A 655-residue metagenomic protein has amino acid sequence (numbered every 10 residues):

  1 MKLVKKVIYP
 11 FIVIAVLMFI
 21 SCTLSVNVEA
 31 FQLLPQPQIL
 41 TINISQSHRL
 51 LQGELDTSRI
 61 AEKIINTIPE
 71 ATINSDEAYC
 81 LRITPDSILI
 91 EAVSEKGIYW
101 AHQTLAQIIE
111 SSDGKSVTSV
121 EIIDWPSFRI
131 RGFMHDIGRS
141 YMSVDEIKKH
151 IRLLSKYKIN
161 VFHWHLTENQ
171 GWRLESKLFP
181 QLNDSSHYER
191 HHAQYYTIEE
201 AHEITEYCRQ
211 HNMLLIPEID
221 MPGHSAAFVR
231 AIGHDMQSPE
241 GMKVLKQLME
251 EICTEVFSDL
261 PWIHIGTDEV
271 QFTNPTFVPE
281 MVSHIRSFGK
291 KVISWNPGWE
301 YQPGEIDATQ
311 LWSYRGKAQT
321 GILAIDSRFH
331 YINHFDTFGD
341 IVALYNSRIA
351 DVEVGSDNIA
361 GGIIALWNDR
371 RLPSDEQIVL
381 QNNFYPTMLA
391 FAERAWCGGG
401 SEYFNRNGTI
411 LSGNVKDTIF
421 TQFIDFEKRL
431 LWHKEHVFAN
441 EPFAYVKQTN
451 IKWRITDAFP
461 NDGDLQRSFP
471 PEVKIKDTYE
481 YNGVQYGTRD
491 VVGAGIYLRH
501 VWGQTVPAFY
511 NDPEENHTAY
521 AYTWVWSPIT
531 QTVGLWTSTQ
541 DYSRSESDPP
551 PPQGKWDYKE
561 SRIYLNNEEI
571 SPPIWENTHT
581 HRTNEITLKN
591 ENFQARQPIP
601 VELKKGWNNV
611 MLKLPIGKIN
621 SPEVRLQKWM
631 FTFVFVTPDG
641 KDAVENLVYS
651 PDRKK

Functional and structural regions predicted by a protein language model:
I14, C22-I123, S294-N296, E305 (+4 more regions): Acidic, contiguous N-terminal accessory segments
V26-A30, P35-R49, I424-N511, R544 (+1 more regions): Accessory carbohydrate-binding/adhesion or oligomerization-edge regions at the termini of glycan-active proteins
L34, N74-W262, E280, N368-R370 (+3 more regions): Feature activates predominantly on carbohydrate-active enzymes
F228-A308, S313-K317: Active-site neighborhood of glycoside hydrolase catalytic domains
S313-N450: Flexible, acidic glycine-rich loops studded with aromatic residues
P513-W526, A595-Q597: Short beta-strands within extracellular/lumenal beta-sheet-rich domains
I529-Q553: A short beta-strand element within beta-rich, extracytoplasmic domains of secreted/secretory-pathway proteins
D548-F631: Beta-strand-rich ligand-recognition modules
